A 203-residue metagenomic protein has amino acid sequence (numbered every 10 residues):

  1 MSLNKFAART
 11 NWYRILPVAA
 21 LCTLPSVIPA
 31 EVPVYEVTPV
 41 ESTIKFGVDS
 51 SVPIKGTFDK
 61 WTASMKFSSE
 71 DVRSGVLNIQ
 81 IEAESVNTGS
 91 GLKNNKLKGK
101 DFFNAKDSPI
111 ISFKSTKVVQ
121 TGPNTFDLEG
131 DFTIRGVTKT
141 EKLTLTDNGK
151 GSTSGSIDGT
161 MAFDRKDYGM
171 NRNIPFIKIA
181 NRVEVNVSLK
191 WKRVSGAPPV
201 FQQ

Functional and structural regions predicted by a protein language model:
S2-L16: Bacterial N-terminal signal peptides that target proteins for export
P17-L21: Hydrophobic helical h-region of N-terminal Sec-dependent signal peptides in bacterial secretory/periplasmic proteins
L24-P25: N-terminal signal peptide c-region/cleavage motif recognized by signal peptidases
I28-Q203: Low-complexity, acidic/polar, glycine-enriched regions of mature
